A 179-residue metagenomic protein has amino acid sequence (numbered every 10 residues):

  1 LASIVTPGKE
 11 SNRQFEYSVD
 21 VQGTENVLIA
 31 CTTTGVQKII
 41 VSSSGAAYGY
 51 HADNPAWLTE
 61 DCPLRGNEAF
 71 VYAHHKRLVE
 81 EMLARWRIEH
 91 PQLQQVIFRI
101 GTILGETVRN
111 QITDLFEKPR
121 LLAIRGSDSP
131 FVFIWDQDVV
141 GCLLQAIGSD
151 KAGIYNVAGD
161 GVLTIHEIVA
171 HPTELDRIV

Functional and structural regions predicted by a protein language model:
L1-Q22: NAD(P)H-binding glycine-rich loop region in Rossmannoid oxidoreductase-like domains and their noncatalytic homologs
I4-T6, G45-G49, C62, G101-L104: Active-site segment of SDR-like NAD(P)-dependent oxidoreductases
F15-N26, T34, H74-H75, I134: Glycine-rich NAD(P)-binding loop of the Rossmann-fold in SDR/ketoreductase-type enzymes
S18, N54-T102: Catalytic helix-loop patch of NAD(P)-dependent Rossmann-fold dehydrogenases
E25-Y72: Conserved Rossmann-fold NAD(P)-dependent oxidoreductase catalytic core, especially the SDR/UDP-sugar
W86-D136: NAD(P)-dependent short-chain dehydrogenase/reductase
V140-V179: Mid/C-terminal beta-alpha module of Rossmann-like enzyme folds, strongest in SDR-family dehydrogenases/epimerases
